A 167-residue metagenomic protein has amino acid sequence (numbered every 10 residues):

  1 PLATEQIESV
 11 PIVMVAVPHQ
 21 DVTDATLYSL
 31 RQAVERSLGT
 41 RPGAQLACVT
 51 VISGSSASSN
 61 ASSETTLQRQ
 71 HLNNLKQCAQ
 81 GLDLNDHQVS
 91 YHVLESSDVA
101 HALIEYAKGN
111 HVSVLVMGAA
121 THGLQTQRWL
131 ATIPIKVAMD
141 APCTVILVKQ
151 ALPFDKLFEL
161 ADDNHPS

Functional and structural regions predicted by a protein language model:
P1, M117-D140, A151-F158: Glycine-rich, Arg-bearing micro-motifs that act as flexible, cationic patches
T4-T65, A79-S90, D140-A141, Q150-F154 (+1 more regions): Small/aliphatic-rich secondary-structure junction motif
V22, V99, G123-Q125: Short glycine-rich, flexible loops that bind phosphorylated cofactors or substrates
S62-Q70, W129: Alpha-helix N-cap and loop-to-helix initiation/capping positions
V93-A102: Charged docking surfaces used in two-component/phosphorelay signaling
G109-N110: Active-site charged/polar residues at nucleotide-handling catalytic sites that mediate phosphoryl, nucleotidyl
